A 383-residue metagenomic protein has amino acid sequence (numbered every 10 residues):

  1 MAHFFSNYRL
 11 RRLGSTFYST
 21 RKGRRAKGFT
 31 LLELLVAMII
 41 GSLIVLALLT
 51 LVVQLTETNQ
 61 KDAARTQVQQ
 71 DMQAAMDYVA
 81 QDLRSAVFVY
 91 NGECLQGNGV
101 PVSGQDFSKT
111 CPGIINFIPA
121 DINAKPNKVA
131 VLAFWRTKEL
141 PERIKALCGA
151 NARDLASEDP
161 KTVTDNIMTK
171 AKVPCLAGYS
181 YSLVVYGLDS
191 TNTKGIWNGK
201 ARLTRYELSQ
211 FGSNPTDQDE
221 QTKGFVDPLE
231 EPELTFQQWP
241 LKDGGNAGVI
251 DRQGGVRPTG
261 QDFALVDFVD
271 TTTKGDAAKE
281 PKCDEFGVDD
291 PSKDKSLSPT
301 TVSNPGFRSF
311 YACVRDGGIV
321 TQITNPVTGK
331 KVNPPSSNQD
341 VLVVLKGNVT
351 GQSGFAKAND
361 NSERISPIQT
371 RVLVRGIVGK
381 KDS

Functional and structural regions predicted by a protein language model:
H3, A63-D71, D77-D251, D382-S383: Extracytoplasmic beta-strand-rich oligomerization domains located immediately C-terminal to a leader/signal peptide
S6, R11, S15-R25, F29-A80 (+1 more regions): Aliphatic-rich helix starts adjacent to a transmembrane/signal segment
R11-G14, Q96, S298, V374: Compositionally biased amphipathic helical and low-complexity segments enriched in hydrophobic
R24, N127, Y179, S336-N338 (+1 more regions): Short, solvent-exposed coil/turn segments
R25, N91, N325: Acidic surface patches and DE-rich sequence motifs
G28-F29, V52, N59, A74 (+4 more regions): Broad hydrophobic/π-residue packing in well-ordered secondary structure
L51-Q54, T58, D82, A86 (+2 more regions): Generic N-terminal helix/loop capping motif
K223-S383: Short linear sequence signals and composition-biased patches located at protein termini or domain-edge surfaces
